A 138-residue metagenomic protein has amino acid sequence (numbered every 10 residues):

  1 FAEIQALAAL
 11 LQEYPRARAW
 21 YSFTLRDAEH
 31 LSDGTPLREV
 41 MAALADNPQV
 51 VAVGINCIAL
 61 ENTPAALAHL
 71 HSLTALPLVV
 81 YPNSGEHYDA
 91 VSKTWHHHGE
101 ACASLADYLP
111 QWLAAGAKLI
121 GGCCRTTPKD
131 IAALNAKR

Functional and structural regions predicted by a protein language model:
F1-R138: Domain-level signal for soluble alpha/beta catalytic cores
